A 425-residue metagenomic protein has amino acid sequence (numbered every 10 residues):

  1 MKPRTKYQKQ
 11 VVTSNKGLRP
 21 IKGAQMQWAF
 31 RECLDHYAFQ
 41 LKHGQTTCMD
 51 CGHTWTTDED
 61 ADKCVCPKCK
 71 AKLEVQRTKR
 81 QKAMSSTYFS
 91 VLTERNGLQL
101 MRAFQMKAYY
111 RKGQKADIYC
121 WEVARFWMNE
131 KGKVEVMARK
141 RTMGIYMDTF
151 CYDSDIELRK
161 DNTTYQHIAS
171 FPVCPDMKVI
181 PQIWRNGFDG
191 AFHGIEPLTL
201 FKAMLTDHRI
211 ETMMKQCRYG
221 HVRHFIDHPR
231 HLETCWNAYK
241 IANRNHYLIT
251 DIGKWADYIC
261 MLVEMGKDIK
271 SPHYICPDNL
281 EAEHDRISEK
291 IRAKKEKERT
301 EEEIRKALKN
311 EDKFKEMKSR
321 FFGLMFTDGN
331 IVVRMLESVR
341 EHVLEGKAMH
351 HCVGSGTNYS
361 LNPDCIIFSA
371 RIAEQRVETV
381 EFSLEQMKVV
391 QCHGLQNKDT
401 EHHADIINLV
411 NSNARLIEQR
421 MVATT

Functional and structural regions predicted by a protein language model:
M1-K309: Sequence-structural signature of the catalytic-core scaffold of metal-dependent phosphohydrolases that act on
L200, H208-T425: Catalytic-core elements of nucleic-acid end-processing and repair enzymes
